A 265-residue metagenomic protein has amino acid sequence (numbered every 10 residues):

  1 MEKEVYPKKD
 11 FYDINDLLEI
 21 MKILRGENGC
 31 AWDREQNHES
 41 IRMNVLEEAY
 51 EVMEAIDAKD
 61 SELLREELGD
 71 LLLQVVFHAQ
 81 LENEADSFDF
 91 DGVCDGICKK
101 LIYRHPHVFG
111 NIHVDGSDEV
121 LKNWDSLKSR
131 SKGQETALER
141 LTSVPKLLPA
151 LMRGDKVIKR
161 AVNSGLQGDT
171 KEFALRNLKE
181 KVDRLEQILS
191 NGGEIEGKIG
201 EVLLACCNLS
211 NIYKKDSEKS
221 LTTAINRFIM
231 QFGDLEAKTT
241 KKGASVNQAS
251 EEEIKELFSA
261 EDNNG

Functional and structural regions predicted by a protein language model:
M1-E67, L73-G265: Flexible "arm" and connector segments at domain edges
